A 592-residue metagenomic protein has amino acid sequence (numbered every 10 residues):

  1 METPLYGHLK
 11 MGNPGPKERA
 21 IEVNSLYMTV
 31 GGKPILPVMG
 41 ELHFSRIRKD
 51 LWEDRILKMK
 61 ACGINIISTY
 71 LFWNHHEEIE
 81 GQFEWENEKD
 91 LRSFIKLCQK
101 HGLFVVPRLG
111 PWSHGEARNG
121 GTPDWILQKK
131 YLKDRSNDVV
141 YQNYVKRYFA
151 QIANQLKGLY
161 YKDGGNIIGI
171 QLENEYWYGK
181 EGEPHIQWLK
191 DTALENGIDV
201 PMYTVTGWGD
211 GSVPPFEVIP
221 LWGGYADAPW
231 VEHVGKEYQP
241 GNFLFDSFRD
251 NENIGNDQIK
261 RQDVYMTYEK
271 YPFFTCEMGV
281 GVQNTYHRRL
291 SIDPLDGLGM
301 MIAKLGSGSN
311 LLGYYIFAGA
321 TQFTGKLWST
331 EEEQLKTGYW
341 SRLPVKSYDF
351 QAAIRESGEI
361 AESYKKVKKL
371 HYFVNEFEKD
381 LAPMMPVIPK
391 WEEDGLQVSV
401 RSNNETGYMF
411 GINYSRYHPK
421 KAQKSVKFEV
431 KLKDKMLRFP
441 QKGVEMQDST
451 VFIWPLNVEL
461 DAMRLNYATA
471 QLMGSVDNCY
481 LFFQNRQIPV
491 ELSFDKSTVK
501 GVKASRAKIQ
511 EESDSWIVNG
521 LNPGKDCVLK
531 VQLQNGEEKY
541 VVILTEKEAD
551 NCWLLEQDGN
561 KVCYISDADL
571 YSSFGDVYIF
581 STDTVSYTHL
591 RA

Functional and structural regions predicted by a protein language model:
M1-N65: N-terminal carbohydrate-binding accessory modules
G12, S357-A592: Non-catalytic C-terminal accessory domains or segments of carbohydrate-active enzymes
P37-R48, W73-K89, Q128-K146, Q171-G182 (+3 more regions): The substrate-binding groove and active-site-proximal loops of carbohydrate-active enzymes, especially glycoside
E53-A61, S68-A117, L194: Aromatic-lined substrate-binding rim segments of carbohydrate-active enzymes
G81-N87, P111-R135, I186, V213-A228 (+1 more regions): Aromatic- and acidic-residue-enriched segments that line the glycan-binding/catalytic groove of carbohydrate-active
Y144-W208: Active-site neighborhood of glycoside hydrolase catalytic domains
Y178-L194, G207-F243, T324: Substrate-binding cleft/loops of secretory-pathway carbohydrate-active enzymes
T192-P201, S247-T337: Catalytic-core region of carbohydrate-active enzymes that cleave or remodel glycosidic bonds
